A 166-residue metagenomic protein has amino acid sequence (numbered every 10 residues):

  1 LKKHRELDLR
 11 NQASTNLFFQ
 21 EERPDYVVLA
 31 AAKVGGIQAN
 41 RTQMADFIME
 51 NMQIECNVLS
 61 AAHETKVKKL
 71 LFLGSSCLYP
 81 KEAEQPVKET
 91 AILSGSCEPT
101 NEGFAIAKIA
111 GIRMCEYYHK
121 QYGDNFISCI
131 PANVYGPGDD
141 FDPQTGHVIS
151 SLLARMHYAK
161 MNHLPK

Functional and structural regions predicted by a protein language model:
L1-L7: A short beta-strand-loop structural module common to alpha/beta enzyme folds
K2, V27-K33, L70-S76, C129-P131: SDR active-site strand-loop-helix element
L9-M52, E64: NAD(P)H-binding glycine-rich loop region in Rossmannoid oxidoreductase-like domains and their noncatalytic homologs
C56-N101, I127: Conserved Rossmann-fold NAD(P)-dependent oxidoreductase catalytic core, especially the SDR/UDP-sugar
E82-A91, E116-K166: NAD(P)-dependent short-chain dehydrogenase/reductase
G103, A107-A110: Active-site helix of classical SDR
